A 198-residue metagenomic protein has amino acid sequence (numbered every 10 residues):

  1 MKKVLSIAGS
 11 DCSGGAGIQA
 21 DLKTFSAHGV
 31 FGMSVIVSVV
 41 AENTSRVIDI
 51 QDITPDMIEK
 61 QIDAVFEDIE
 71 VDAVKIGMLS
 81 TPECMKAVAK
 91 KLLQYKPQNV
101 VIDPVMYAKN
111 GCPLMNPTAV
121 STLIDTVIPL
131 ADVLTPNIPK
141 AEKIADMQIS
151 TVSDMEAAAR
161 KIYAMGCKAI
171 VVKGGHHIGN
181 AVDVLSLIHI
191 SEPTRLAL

Functional and structural regions predicted by a protein language model:
K2-S6, S26-K109: Conserved N-terminal subdomain of the carbohydrate kinase-like
I7-S10, V105-N110, A141-M147: Short, basic, glycine/proline-bearing loop/turn elements
I7-S26, R195: Glycine/serine-rich anion-binding loops at beta->alpha junctions that coordinate negatively charged ligand groups
L22-K23, M85-Y95, V120-P129: Short amphipathic alpha-helices and their capping/turn segments at secondary-structure boundaries
R46-I53, C112-P117, A145-S150: Short glycine-enriched, charge-decorated loop/helix-capping segments at active-site entrances that position
P117-L187: Conserved phosphate/ATP/ADP-binding segment of small-molecule kinases
I188-L198: Single conserved hydrophobic/aromatic residue that forms the stacking wall/gate of nucleotide- or nucleobase-binding
